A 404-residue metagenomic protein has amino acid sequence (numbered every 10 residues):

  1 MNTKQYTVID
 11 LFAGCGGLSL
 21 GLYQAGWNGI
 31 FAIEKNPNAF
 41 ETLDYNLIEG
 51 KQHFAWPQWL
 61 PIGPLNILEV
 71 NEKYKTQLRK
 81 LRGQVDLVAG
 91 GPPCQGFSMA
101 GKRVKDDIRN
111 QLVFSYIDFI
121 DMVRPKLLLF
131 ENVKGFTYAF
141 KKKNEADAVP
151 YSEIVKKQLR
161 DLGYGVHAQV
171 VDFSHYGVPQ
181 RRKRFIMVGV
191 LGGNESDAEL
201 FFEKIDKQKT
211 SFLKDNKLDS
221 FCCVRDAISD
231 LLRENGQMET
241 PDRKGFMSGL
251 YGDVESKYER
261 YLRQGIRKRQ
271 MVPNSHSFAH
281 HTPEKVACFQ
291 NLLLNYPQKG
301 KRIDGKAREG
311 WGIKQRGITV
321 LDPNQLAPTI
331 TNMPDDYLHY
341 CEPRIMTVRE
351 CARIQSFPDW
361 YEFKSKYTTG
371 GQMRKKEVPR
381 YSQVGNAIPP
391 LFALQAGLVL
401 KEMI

Functional and structural regions predicted by a protein language model:
M1-N2, A396: S-adenosyl-L-methionine-dependent nucleic acid methyltransferase catalytic domains
N2-L127, V133-E153, R160: Core alpha/beta nucleotide-donor-binding catalytic domains of modification enzymes
W27, R181-R182, P323-L326: Short, well-ordered loop/turn elements at secondary-structure boundaries
N46, F202-I205, M346: Short Gly/aromatic-enriched secondary-structure transition segments
Y74-R82, F97-R308: Class I S-adenosyl-L-methionine
S248-I404: C-terminal target-recognition/interaction regions appended to catalytic cores
